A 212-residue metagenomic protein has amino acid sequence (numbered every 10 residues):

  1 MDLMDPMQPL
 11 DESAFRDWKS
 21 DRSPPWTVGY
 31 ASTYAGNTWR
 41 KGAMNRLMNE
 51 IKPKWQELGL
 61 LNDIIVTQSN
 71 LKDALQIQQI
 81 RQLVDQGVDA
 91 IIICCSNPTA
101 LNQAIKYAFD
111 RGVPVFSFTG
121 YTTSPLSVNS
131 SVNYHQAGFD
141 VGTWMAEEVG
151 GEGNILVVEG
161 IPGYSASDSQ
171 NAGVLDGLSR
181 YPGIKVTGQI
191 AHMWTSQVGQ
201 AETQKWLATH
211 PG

Functional and structural regions predicted by a protein language model:
M1-G212: A residue-level marker of the well-folded mature domains of exported/periplasmic proteins
